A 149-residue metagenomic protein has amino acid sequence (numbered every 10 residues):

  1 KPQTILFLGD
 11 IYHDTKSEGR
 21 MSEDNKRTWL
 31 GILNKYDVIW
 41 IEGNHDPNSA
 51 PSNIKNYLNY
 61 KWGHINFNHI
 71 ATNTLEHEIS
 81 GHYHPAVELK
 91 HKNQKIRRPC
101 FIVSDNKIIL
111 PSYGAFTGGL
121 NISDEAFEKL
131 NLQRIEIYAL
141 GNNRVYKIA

Functional and structural regions predicted by a protein language model:
K1-L8, Y12-A149: Extended recognition/assembly regions associated with phosphoester-bond processing machinery
